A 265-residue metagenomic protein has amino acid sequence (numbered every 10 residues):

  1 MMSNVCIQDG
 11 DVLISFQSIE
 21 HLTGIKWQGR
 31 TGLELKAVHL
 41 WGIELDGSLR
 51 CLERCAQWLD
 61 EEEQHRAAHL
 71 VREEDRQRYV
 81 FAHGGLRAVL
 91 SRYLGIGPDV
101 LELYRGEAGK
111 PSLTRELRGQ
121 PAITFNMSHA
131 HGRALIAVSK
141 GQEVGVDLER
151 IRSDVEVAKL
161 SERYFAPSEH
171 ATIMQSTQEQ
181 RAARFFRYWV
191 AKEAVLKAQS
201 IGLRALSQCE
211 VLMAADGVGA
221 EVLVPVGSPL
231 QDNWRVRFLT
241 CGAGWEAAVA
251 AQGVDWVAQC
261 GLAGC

Functional and structural regions predicted by a protein language model:
M2-C265: Core catalytic alpha/beta fold that binds nucleotide/phospho-ligands
